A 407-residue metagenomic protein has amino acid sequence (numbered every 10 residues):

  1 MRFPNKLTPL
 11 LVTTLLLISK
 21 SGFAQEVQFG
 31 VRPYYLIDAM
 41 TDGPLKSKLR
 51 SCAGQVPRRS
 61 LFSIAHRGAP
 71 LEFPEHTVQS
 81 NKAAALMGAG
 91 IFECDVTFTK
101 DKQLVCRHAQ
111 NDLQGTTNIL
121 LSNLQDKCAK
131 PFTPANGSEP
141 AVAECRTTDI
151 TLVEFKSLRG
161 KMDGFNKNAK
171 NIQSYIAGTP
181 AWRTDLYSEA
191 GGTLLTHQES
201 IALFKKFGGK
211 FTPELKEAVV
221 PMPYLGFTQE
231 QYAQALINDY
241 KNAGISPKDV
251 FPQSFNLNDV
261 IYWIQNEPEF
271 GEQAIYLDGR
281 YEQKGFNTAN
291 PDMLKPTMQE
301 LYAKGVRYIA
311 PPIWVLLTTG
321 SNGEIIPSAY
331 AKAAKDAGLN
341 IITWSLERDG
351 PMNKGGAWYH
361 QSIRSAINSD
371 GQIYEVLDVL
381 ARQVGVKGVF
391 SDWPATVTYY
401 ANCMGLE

Functional and structural regions predicted by a protein language model:
M1-P9: Bacterial N-terminal signal peptides that target proteins for export
F3, L17, S63-I64: Short alpha-helical segments used as structural interaction elements across diverse proteins
L11-L16: Hydrophobic helical h-region of N-terminal Sec-dependent signal peptides in bacterial secretory/periplasmic proteins
S19-S21: N-terminal signal peptide c-region/cleavage motif recognized by signal peptidases
A24-E407: Phosphate-group recognition and catalysis centered on beta-loop-alpha active-site segments
